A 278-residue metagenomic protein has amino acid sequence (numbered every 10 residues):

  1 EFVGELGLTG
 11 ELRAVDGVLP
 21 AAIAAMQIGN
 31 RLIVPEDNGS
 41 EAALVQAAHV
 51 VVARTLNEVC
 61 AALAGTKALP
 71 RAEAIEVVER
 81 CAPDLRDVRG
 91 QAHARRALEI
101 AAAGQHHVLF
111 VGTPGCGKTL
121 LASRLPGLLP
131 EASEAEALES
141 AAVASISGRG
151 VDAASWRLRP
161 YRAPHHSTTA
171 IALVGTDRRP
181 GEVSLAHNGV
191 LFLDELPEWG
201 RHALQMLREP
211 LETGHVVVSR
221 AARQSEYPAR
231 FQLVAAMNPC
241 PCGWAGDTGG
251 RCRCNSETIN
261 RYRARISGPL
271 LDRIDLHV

Functional and structural regions predicted by a protein language model:
E1-L109, T113-L120, S219: Peripheral, non-AAA+ core regions of ATP-driven protein-machinery
E5, R96-A264: Conserved ASCE/P-loop NTPase catalytic core
I28-N30, A47-A48, N188, T213-H215 (+2 more regions): Short glycine-/polar-rich loops that comprise or flank the Walker A/P-loop and associated switch/sensor motifs
R54, M237, I274: Residues at the C-termini of beta-strands that transition into short coil/loop
V88-Q91, E131, H277: Residues at alpha-helix boundaries and the short loops/turns that link adjacent helices
V174-G175, L276-V278: Short, intrinsically disordered, charge-balanced linker/junction segments flanking boundaries in proteins
R265, P269-L270: Conserved P-loop NTPase catalytic core
